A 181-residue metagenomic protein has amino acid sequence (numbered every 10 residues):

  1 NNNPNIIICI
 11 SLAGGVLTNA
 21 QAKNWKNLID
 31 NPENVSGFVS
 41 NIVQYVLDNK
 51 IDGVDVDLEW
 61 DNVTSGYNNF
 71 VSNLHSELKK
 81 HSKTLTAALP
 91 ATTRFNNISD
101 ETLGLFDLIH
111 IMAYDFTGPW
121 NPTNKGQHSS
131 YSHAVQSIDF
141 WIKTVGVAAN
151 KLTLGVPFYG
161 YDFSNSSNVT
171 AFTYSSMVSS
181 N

Functional and structural regions predicted by a protein language model:
N1-V46, G126-Q127: Glycan-recognition patch characteristic of GH18 chitinases/ENGases and related GlcNAc/peptidoglycan-binding proteins
N2-P4, C9, F38, L47-N49 (+3 more regions): Extracellular/periplasmic catalytic domains that process cell-envelope and extracellular macromolecules
G15, V54, Y161: Gly/Ser/Thr-rich helix-start
Q21-N24, L47, G66, N97-S99: Short secondary-structure transition/capping segments
D30-L58, I98-T117: Structural recognition of alpha->loop->beta junctions
D61-N181: Substrate-binding surface in catalytic domains of secreted glycosidases
